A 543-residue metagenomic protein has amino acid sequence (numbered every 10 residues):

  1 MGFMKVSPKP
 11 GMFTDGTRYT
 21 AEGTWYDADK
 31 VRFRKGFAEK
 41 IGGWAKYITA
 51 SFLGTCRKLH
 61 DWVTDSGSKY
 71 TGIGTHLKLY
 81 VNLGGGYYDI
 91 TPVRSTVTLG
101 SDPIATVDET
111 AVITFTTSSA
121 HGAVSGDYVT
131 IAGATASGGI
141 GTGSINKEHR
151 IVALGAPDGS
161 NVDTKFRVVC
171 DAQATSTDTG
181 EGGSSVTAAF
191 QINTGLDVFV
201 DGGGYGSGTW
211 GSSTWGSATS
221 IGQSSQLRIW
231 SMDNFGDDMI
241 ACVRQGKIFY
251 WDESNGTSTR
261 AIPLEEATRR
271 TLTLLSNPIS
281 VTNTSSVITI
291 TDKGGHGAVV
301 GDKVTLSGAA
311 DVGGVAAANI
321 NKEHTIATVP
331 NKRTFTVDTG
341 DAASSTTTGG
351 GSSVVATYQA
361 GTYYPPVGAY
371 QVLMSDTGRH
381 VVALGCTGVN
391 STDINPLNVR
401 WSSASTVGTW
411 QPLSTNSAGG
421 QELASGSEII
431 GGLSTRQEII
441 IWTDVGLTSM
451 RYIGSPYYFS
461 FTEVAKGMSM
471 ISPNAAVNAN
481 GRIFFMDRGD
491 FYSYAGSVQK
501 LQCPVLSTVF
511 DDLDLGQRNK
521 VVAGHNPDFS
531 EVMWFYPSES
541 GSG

Functional and structural regions predicted by a protein language model:
M1-T96, I192-T219, Q359-S449, Y536-G543: N-terminal beta-propeller domains
D15-G16, I90-I229, G256-V367: Small/polar beta-strand repeat architecture
S51-H60, S213-F235, A267-T271, Q359-L373 (+3 more regions): Short coil-to-beta transitions that initiate beta-strands within beta-rich domains
L83-G85, E253-N255, I453-S455, S497: Short loop/turn segments that connect beta-strands within beta-propeller blades
D89, G236-R260: Hydrophobic or amphipathic alpha-helical targeting/insertion segments
D89-T96, R260-T268, P412-S414, F459-V464 (+1 more regions): Beta-propeller fold detector
G388, L423-G543: Beta-sheet-dominated scaffold domains
